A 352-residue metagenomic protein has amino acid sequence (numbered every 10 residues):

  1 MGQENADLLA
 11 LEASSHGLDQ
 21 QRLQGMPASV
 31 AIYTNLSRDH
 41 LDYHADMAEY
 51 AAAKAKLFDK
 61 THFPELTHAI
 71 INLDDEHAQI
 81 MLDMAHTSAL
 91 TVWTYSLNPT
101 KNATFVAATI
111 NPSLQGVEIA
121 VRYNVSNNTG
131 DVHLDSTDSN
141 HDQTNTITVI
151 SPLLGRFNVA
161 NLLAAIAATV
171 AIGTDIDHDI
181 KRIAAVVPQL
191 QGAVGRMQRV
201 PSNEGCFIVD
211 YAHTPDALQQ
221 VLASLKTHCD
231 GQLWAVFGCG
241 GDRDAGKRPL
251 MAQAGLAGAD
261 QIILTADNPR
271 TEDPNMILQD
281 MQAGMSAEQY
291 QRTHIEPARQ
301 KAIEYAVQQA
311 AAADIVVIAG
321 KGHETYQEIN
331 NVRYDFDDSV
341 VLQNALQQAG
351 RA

Functional and structural regions predicted by a protein language model:
E4-A6, Y33-F207, A283-S286: Acidic, Mg2+-coordinating active-site environments of NTP-dependent enzymes
A6-H16, F207-H213: Switch II (G3) loop of P-loop NTPases
E12, N35, N72, V236-G238 (+1 more regions): Short beta-strand segments
G17-Q24: Conserved helix/coil segment N-terminal to the catalytic DExD/H
Q24-L36, G231-V236: Inter-motif core of Ras-like GTPase G domains
Q24-P27, L57-E65, A85-S88, H228 (+1 more regions): Short, conserved loop/helix-junction motifs that constitute active-site signature segments in enzyme catalytic cores
T91, S126-H133, T137-H141, L154 (+1 more regions): ATP-dependent carboxylate-amine ligase
